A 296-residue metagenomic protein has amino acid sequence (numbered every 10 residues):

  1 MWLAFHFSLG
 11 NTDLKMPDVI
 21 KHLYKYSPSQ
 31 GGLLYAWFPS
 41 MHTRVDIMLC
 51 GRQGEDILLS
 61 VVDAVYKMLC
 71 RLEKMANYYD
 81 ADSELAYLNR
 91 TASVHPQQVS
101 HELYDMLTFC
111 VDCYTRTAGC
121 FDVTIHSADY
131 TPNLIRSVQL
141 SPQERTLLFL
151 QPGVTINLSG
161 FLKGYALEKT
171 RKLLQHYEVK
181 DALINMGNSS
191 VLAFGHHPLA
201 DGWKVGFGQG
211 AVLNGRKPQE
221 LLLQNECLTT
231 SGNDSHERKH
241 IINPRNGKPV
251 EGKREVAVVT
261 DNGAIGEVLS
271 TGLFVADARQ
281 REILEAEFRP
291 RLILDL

Functional and structural regions predicted by a protein language model:
W2-L296: Mature catalytic core of soluble alpha/beta enzymes
